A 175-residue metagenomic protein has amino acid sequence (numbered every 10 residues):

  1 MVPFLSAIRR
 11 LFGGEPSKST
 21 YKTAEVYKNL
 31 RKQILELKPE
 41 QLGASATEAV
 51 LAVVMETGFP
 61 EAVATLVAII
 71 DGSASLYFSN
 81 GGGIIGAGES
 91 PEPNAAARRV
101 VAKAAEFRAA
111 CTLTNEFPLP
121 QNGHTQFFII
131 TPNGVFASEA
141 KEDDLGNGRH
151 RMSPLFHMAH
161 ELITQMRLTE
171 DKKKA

Functional and structural regions predicted by a protein language model:
V2-I85, P120-G134, K173-A175: N-terminal domain-start interaction segment
N29, Q33, K103, M158 (+1 more regions): Residues that form generic nucleotide/phosphate-binding pockets
S79-P91, E142-N147: Short helix/strand-bridging catalytic loops that position acidic/His residues to coordinate divalent metals and engage
E92-H124: Short, internal acidic amphipathic alpha-helical interface segments that mediate docking to partner proteins
F107, C111, M166-K173: Solvent-exposed amphipathic alpha-helical surface segments
L113-T114, P120-N122, G146-R149, D171-A175: A general structural signal for short secondary-structure boundary/capping elements
Q126-L168: Helix-rich interaction surfaces within compact, conserved domain-sized segments that mediate assembly or partner
